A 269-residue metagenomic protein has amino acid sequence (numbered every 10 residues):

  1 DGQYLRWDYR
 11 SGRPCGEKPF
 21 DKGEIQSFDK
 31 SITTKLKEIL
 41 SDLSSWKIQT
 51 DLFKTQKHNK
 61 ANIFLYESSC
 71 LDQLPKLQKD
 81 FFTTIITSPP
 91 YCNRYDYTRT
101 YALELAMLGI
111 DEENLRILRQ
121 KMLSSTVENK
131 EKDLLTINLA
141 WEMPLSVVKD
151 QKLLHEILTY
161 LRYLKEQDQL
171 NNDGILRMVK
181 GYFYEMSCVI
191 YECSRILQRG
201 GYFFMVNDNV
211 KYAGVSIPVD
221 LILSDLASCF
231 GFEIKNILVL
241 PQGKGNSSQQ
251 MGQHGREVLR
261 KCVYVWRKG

Functional and structural regions predicted by a protein language model:
D1-H155, T159, D208, S216-D220 (+2 more regions): Nucleic-acid modification enzymes, centered on SAM-dependent nucleic-acid methyltransferases
D1-R10, I175-M178, E185-V189: P-loop NTPase catalytic cores that bind/hydrolyze ATP
L161-I175: Short glycine/proline-rich turn/loop motifs
E166-L170, Y191, L223-L240, K268: A SAM-dependent methyltransferase catalytic signature shared across enzymes that methylate proteins
D173-Y184, V206-L221: Acceptor-substrate binding/catalytic loop of class I
S187-R199: A short glycine-rich, Lys/Arg-flanked "PGG" loop and its adjoining helix->strand segment in the class I
Q198, G252-G269: Core SAM-dependent methyltransferase catalytic element
